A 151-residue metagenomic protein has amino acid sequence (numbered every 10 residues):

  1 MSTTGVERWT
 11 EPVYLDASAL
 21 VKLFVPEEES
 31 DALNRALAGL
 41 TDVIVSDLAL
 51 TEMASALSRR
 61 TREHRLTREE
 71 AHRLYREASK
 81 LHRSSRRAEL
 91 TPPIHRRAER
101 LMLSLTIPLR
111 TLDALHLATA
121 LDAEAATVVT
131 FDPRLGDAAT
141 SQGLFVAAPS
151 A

Functional and structural regions predicted by a protein language model:
M1-A49, R60-R73, Q142-F145, A151: Short, well-structured N-terminal submotif of metal-dependent ribonuclease cores
G5, S85-D137: Active-site neighborhoods of divalent-metal-dependent phosphate/nucleic-acid chemistry enzymes
S18, T51-A54, L117: Non-catalytic, well-ordered alpha-helical scaffold segments
A32, E52, R97, D137-A138: Phosphate- and divalent-cation-binding pockets in alpha/beta enzyme and binding domains that engage nucleotide-derived
L37-G39, K80, D122: A short, N-terminal amphipathic alpha-helix
V45-T51, L112-L115: Aromatic- and histidine-enriched alpha-helix N-cap/loop-to-helix transition segments that scaffold the rims
A54-R87, P92, R97-R100: Active-site-proximal, substrate-binding regions of enzyme catalytic domains and RNA-binding/basic surfaces
T91, S150-A151: Residues at the C-termini of beta-strands that transition into short coil/loop
